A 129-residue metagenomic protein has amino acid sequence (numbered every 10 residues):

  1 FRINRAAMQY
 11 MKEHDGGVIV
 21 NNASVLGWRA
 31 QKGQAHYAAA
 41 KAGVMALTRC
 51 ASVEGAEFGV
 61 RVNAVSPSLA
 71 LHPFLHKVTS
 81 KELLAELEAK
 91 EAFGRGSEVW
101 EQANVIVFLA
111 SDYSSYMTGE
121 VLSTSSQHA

Functional and structural regions predicted by a protein language model:
R2, A6-V18: A short helix-coil junction within the Rossmann-fold of NAD(P)-dependent oxidoreductases
N4, A40, T48: Active-site helix of classical SDR
Q9, V53-E57, S115: Alpha-helical segment proximal to the catalytic Tyr-Lys
S24: Residue(s) in the substrate-gating loop at a strand-loop-helix junction that position the organic substrate next
W28, S66-K77: Short, flexible catalytic-loop segment of classical short-chain dehydrogenase/reductase
R29, V107, T118-A129: Short C-terminal tail/terminal secondary-structure segment of NAD(P)H-dependent dehydrogenase/reductase domains
R29-A35, E57-F58, G94, D112: Active-site loop immediately N-terminal to the catalytic Tyr-X3-Lys motif of short-chain dehydrogenase/reductase
E91-Q102, Y113: A conserved structural motif in NAD(P)-dependent oxidoreductases
